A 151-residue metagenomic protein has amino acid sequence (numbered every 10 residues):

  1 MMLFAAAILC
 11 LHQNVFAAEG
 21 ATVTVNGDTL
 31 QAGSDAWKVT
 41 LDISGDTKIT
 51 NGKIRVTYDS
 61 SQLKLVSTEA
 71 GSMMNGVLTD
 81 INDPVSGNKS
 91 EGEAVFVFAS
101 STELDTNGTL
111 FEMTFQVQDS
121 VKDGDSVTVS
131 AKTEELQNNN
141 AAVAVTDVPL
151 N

Functional and structural regions predicted by a protein language model:
M1-C10: Bacterial N-terminal signal peptides
L11-N151: Acidic, low-complexity intrinsically disordered segments
